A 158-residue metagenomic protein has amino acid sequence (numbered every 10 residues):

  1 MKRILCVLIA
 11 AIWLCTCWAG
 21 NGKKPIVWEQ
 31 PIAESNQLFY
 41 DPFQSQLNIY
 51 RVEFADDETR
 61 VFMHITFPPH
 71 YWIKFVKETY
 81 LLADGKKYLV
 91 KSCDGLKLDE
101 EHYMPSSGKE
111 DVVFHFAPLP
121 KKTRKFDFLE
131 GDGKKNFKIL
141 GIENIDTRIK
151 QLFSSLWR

Functional and structural regions predicted by a protein language model:
M1-K24: Bacterial Sec-dependent N-terminal signal peptides
K24-D56, G85-Y88, S92-G95: Low-complexity, acidic Ser/Thr/Pro/Gly-rich terminal tails and inter-domain linkers that flank the onset of structured
K24-E29, D132-R158: C-terminal partner/receptor-binding element of secreted or periplasmic proteins
E53, V113-A117, E143: Generic structural detector for well-ordered beta-strands
D57-F67: Short, well-ordered beta-strand segments enriched in hydrophobic/aromatic residues
T66-P105, N144: The feature marks short-to-medium sequence segments in extracytoplasmic or secretory-pathway proteins
L82-L89, L129-L140: N-terminal soluble domains immediately following signal/targeting peptides that reside in extracytoplasmic
K91-G133: Short, solvent-exposed, Trp/other aromatic-anchored flexible loops in extracytoplasmic proteins
